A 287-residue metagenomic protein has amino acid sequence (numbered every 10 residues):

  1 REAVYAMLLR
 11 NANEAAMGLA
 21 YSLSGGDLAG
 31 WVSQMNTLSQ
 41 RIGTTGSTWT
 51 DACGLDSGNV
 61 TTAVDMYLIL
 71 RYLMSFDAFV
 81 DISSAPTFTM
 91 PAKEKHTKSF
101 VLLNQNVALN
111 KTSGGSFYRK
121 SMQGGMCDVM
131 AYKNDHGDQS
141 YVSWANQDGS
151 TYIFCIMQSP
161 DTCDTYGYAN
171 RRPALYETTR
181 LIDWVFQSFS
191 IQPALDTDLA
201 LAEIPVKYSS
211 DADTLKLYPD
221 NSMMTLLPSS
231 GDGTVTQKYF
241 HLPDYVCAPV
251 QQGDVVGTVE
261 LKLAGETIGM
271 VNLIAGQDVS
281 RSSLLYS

Functional and structural regions predicted by a protein language model:
R1-V64, R71-D77: Active-site-adjacent loops and short helices of periplasmic peptidoglycan-processing enzymes
T45, G58-V60, D65, L70-S287: Domain-terminus/edge residues, biased toward the C-terminal soluble/receptor-binding domains of extracytoplasmic
